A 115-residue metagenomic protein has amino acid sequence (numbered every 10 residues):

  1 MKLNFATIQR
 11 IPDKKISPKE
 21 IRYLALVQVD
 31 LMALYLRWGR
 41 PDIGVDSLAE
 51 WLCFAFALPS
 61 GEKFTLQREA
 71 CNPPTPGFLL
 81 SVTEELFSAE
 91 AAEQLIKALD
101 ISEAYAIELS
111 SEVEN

Functional and structural regions predicted by a protein language model:
K2-P76, V82-N115: A cross-family detector of function-defining hotspots
